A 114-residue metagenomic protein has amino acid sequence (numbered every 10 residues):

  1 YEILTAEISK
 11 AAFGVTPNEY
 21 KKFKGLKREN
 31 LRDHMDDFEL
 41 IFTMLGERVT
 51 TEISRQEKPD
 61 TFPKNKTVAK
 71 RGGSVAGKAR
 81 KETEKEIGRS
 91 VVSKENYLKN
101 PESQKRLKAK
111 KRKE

Functional and structural regions predicted by a protein language model:
Y1-E114: Positively charged, phosphate-engaging catalytic surfaces used for nucleic-acid and nucleotide handling
